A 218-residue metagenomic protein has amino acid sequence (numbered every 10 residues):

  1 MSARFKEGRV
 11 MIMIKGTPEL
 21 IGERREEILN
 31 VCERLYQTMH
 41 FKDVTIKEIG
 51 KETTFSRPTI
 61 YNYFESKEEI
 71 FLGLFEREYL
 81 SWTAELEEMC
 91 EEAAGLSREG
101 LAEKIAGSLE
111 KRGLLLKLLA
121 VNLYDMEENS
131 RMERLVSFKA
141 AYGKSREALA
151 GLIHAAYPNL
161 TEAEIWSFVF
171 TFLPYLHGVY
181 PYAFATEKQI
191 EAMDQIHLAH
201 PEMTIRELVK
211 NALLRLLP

Functional and structural regions predicted by a protein language model:
M1-M11, E147-A155, N159, Y175-P218: C-terminal peripheral helix-coil segments that are non-catalytic and often amphipathic
M1-M39, K47-E48, E52, E92-A93: Basic, helix-initiating cap at the start of DNA-binding domains
E23, E27-R34, E52, E69-M89 (+2 more regions): Alpha-helical structural segments
K42-E69, G73: Helix-turn-helix
G73, E87-L115, F168-F172: Hydrophobic alpha-helical connector segments
L101-E127, Y180-F184: Helical hydrophobic small-molecule/effector-binding pocket
Y124-H154: A contiguous binding-surface segment within folded domains or other stable secondary-structure elements
A155-T171: All-alpha amphipathic helical-bundle segments outside canonical DNA-binding/catalytic cores that form hydrophobic
